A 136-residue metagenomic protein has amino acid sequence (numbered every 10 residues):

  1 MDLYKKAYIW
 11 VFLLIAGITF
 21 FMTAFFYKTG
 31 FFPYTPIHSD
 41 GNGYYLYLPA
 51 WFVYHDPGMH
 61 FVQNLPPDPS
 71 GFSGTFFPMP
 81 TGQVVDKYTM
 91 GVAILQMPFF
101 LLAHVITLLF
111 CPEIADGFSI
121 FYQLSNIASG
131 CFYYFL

Functional and structural regions predicted by a protein language model:
M1-F32, N126, G130-Y133: Start-transfer (signal-anchor) and selected internal transmembrane alpha helices of multi-pass inner/ER membrane
M22-G41, H55-N64: Helix-to-loop transition at the C-terminal end of transmembrane segments
T29-L48, M79-V85: Aromatic-rich transmembrane-lumenal/periplasmic boundary elements in polytopic membrane proteins
F32-T35, V105-F121: Short helix-coil transition/hinge motifs at the ends and kinks of transmembrane helices, capturing the brief
P49, P67-I114: Short hydrophobic/aromatic helix or loop-helix immediately within or flanking a transmembrane segment in polytopic
F99, I120-L136: Transmembrane-helix motifs of polytopic, lipid-linked glycan transferases
